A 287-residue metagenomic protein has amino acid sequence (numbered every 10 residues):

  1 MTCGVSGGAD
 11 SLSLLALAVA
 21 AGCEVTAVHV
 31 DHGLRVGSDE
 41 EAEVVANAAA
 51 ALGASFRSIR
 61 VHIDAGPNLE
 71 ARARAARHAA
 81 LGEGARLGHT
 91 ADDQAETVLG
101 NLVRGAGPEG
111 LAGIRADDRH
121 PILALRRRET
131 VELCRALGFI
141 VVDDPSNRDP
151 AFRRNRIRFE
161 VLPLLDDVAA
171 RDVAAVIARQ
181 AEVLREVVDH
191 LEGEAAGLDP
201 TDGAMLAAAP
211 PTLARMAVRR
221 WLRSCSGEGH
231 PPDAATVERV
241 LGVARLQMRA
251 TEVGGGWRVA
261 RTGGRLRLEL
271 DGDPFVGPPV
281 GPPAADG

Functional and structural regions predicted by a protein language model:
M1-D10, T26-H32, V61-I63, A76 (+3 more regions): AMP-forming adenylation/ATP pyrophosphatase catalytic core
M1-E160: Core alpha/beta nucleotide-donor-binding catalytic domains of modification enzymes
L17-A21, L164, W221-C225: Active-site catalytic microenvironments for nucleophilic, acid-base chemistry
L69, A169-V173, D202, T251: Residue-level recognition of alpha-helical structural elements
G82, R126, D166, A209-A214: Residues that cap or delimit alpha-helices
N101, G105-E109, L164, V168 (+2 more regions): Phosphate/oxyanion-binding loops and surfaces in catalytic or ligand/nucleic-acid-binding neighborhoods
R104, L123, D166-D167, A207 (+1 more regions): Alpha-solenoid HEAT/Armadillo repeat architecture
F159-V173: Conserved anion/nucleotide-ligand pocket segment
